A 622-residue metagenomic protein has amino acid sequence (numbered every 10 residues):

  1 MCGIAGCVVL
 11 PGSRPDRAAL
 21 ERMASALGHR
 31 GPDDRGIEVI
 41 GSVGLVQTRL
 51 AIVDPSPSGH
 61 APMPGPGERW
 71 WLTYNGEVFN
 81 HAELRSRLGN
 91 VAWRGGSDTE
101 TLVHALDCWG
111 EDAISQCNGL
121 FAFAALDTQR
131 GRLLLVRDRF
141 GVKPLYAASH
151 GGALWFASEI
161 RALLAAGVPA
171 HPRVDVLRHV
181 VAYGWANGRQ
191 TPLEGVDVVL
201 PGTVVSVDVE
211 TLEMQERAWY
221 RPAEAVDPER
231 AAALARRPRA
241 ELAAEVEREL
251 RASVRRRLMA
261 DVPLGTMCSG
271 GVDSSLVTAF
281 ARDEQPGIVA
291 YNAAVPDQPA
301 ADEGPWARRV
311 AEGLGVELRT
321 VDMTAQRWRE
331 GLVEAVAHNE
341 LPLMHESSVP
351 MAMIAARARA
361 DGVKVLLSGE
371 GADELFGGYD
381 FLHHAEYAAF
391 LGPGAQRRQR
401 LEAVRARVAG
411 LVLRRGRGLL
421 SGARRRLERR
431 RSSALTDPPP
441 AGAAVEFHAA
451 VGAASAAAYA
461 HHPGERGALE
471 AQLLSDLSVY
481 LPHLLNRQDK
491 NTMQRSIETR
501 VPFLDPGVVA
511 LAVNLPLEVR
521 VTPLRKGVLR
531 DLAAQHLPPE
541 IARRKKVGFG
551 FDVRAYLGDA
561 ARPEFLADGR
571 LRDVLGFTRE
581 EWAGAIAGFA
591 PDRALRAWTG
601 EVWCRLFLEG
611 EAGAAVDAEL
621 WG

Functional and structural regions predicted by a protein language model:
M1-E340, M351, D531, Q535-R544 (+3 more regions): Cysteine-centered catalytic environments shared across enzyme families
M1-I4, R22, G41, D112 (+8 more regions): Adenosyl-5′-phosphate
R139, M353-G416, L485-V508: Active-site adenylate/phosphate-handling loop in enzymes that bind or generate adenylated species
C268, G369, L481: Conserved S/T- and glycine-rich ATP-binding loop of Class I adenylate-forming
G270, G371, F549-G550: A glycine-rich phosphate-binding loop feature that marks nucleotide/adenosyl-phosphate handling sites
E303-G304, L332-V333, G377-L382, Y556: Short aromatic-enriched loop/helix-cap "lid" or pocket-rim segments at secondary-structure transitions that line
A335-V336, D380-Y387, A612-V616: Short secondary-structure boundary/capping segments
